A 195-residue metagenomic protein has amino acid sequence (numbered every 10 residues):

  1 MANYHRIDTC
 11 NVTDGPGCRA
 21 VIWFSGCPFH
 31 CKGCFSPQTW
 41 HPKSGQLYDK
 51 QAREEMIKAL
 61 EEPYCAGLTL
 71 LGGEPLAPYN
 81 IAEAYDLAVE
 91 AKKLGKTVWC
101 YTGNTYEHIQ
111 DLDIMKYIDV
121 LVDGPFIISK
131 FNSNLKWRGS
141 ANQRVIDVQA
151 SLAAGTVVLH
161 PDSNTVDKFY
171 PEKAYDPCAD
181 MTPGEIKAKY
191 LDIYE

Functional and structural regions predicted by a protein language model:
M1-W23, S36-K43, V157, D162-N164 (+1 more regions): N-terminal [4Fe-4S]-dependent radical SAM core
A2-R6, C18, S36-C100, Y106-I114: Conserved Radical SAM active-site core
R19-C34, E74: Cysteine-centered iron-sulfur cluster-binding motifs in ferredoxin-type domains/subunits of redox enzymes
L76-A84, A88-K92, F131-M181: P-loop/Walker A phosphate-binding loop and immediately adjacent motor/lid segment at beta-alpha junctions
D113-K116, G139: Short, conserved loop/helix-junction motifs that constitute active-site signature segments in enzyme catalytic cores
D119: Receiver (REC) domain switch/active-site residues of two-component response regulators
P125-I128: Short, acidic/turn-prone active-site loops that include or flank metal/cofactor- and phosphate-binding residues
